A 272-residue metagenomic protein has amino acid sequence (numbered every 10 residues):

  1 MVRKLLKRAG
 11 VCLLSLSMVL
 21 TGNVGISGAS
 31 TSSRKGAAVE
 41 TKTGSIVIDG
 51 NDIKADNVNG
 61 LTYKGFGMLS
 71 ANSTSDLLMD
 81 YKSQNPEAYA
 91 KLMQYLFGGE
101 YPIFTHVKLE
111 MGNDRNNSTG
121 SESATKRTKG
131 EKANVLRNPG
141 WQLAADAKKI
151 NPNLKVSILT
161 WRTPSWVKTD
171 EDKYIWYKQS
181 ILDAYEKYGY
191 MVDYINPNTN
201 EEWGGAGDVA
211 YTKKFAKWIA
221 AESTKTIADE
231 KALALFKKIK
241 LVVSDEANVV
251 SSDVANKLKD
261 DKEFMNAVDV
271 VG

Functional and structural regions predicted by a protein language model:
M1-L5: N-terminal secretory signal peptides that target proteins for export/translocation
K7-G25: Sec-dependent N-terminal signal peptides of Gram-positive bacterial secreted proteins and lipoproteins
G10, G22, N85-P86, P152 (+1 more regions): Short, flexible coil/linker elements and helix-boundary hinge sites characteristic of intrinsically disordered
L20-V39: Sec-dependent signal peptide cleavage junction
V39-N198, A206-V209, K213, K217: N-terminal catalytic cores of secreted or lumenal carbohydrate-active enzymes
I175-M191, E201-G272: Active-site neighborhood of glycoside hydrolase catalytic domains
